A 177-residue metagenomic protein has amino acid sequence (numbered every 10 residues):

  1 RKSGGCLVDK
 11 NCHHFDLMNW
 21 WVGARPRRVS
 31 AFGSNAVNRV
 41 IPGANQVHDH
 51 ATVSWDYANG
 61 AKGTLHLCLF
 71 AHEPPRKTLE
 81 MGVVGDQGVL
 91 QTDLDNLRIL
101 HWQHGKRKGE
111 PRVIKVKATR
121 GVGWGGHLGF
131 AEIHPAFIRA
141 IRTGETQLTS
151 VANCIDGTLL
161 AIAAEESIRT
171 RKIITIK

Functional and structural regions predicted by a protein language model:
R1, A118-G123, A140-Q147: A short, mixed-charge helix-start or loop-turn motif at secondary-structure junctions
R1-K62, H66-R76, A152: Rossmann-like dinucleotide-binding domain that binds NAD(P)(H)
K2-S3, L67, G85, G144 (+1 more regions): Residue-level signal for pocket-adjacent positions within structured domains
H14-F15, F130-P135, A161: A general structural signal for well-ordered alpha-helical segments in protein cores
W21-A24, D86-L90, A161-S167: Phosphate/oxyanion-binding loops and surfaces in catalytic or ligand/nucleic-acid-binding neighborhoods
I41-H48, D56-E132, S150: NAD(P)-dinucleotide binding in Rossmann-like oxidoreductases
A58, W102, K106, A136-K177: C-terminal helix-rich "cap/oligomerization" subdomain common to oxidoreductases
